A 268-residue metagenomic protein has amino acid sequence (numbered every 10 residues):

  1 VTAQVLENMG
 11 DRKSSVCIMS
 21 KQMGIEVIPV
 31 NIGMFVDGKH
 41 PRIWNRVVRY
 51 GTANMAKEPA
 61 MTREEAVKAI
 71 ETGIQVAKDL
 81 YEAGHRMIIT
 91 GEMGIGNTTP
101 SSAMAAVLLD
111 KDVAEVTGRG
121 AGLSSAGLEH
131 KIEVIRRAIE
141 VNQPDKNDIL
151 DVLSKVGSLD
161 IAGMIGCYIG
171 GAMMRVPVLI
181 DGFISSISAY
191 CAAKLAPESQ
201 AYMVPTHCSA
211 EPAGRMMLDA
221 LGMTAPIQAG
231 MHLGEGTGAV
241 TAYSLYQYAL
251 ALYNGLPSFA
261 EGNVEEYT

Functional and structural regions predicted by a protein language model:
V1-T268: N-terminal loops that bind phosphate or other acidic moieties and the adjacent beta-alpha structural core
